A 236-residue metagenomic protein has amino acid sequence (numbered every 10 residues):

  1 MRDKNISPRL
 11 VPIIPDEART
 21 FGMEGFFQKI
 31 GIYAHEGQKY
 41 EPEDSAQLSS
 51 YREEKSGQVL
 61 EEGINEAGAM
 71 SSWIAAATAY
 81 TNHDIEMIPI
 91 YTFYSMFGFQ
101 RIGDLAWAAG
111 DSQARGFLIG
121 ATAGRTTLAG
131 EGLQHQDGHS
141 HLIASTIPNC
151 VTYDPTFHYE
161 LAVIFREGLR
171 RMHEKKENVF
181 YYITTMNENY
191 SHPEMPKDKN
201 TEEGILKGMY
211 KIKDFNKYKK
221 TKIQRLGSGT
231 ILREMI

Functional and structural regions predicted by a protein language model:
M1-E194, N200-I205: Thiamine diphosphate
R170, N200-I236: Long hydrophobic segments that form regular secondary structure
